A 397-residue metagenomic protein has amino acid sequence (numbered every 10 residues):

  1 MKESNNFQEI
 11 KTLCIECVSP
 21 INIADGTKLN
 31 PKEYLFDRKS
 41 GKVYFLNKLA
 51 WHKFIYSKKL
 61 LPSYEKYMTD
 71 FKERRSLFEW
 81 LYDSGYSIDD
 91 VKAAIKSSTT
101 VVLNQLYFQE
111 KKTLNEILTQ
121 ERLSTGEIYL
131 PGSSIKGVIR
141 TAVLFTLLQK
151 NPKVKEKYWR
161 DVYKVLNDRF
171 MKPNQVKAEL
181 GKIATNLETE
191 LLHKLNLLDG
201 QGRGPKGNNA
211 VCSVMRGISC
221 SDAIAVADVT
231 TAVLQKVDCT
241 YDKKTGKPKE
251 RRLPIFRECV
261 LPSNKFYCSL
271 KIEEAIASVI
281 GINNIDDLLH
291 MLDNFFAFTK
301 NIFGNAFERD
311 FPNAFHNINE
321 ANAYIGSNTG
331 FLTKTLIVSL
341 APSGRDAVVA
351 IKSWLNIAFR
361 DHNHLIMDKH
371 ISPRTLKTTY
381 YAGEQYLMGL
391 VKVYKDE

Functional and structural regions predicted by a protein language model:
M1-R74, N208-E397: Basic polyanion-binding and macromolecular-assembly surfaces
R75-L123, E127-P131, R140-P254: Extended, compositionally biased
I135: Active-site acidic/histidine clusters and adjacent loop/turn architecture that either coordinate catalytic ions
